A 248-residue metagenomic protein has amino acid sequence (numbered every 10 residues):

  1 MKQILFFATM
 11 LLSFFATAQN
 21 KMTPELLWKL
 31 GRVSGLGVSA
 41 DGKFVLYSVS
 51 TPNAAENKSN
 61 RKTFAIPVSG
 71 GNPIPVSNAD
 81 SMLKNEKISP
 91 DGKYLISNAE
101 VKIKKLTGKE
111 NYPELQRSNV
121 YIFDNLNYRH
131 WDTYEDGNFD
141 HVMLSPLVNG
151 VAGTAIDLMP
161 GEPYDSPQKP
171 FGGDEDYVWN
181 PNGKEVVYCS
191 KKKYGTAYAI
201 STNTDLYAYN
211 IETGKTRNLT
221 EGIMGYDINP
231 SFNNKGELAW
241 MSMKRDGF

Functional and structural regions predicted by a protein language model:
M1-M22: Bacterial Sec-dependent N-terminal signal peptides
Q19-G31, G153-P163: A short helix->beta-strand "capping" segment at the edge of beta-propeller domains
E25-A55: Beta-strand-rich domains and repeat architectures in extracellular enzymes and scaffolds, especially beta-propellers
R32, V49-K62, N78-K84, N98-H141 (+4 more regions): A flexible loop/linker signature enriched in serine peptidases of the S9 family
A40-D41, P90-D91, P181-N182, N233-K235: Residue-level detector of Asp-centered blade-edge/turn motifs that repeat once per structural unit in beta-propeller
G42-L46, G92-L95, V186, L238-A239: Hydrophobic beta-strand positions that form the internal "hydrophobic ladder" of WD40/Gbeta-like beta-propeller blades
P67-G71, L147-V151, N210-G214: Short loop/turn segments that connect beta-strands within beta-propeller blades
